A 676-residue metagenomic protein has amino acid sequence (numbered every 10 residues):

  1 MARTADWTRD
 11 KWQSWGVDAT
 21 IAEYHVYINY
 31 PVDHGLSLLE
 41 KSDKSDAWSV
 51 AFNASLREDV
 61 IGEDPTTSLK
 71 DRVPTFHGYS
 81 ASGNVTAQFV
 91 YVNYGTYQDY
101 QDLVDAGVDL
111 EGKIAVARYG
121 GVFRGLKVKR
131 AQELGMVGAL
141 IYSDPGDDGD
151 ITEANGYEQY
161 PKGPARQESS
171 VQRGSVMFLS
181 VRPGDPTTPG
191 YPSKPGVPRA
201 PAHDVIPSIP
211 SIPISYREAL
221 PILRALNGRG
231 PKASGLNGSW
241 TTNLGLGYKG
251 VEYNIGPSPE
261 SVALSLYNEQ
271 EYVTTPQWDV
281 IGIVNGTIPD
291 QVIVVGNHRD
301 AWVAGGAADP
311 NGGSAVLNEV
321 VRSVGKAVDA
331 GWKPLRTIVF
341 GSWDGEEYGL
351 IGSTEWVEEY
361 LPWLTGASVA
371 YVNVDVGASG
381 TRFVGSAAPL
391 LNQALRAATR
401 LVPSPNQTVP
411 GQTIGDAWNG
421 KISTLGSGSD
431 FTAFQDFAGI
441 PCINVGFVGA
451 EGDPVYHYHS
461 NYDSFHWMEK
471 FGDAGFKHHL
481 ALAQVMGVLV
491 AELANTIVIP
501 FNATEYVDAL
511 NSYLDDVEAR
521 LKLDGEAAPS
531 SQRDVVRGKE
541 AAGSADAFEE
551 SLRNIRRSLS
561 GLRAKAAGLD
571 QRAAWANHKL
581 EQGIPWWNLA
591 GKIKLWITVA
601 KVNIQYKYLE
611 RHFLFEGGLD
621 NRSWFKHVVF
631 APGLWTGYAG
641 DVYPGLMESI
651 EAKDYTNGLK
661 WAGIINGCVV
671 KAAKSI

Functional and structural regions predicted by a protein language model:
M1-A2, W15, Y24, G228-P231 (+2 more regions): N-terminal capping segment at the start of a domain
M1-E111, E168-F178: Noncatalytic luminal/extracellular "stalk/propeptide" segments of secretory-pathway proteins
S14-I28, G138-I141, G439-F447: Short, well-structured beta-strand/strand-turn elements
S68-D102, R182-A308, R322, K326-A330: Soluble metallo-hydrolase cores and metallopeptidase-like ectodomains found primarily in the secretory/periplasmic
Q88, V92-G163, P289, W302 (+3 more regions): A conserved hydrophobic secondary-structure block that centers on an alpha-helix together with its immediately flanking
P145, V280, V295-L350, E355 (+1 more regions): Alpha-helical metal-binding/catalytic segments enriched in His/Glu/Asp
Q167-G230, D290, W343-E469, G475 (+3 more regions): Metal-dependent peptidase/peptidase-like ectodomains
G591, L595-I676: C-terminal amphipathic alpha-helical interaction region
